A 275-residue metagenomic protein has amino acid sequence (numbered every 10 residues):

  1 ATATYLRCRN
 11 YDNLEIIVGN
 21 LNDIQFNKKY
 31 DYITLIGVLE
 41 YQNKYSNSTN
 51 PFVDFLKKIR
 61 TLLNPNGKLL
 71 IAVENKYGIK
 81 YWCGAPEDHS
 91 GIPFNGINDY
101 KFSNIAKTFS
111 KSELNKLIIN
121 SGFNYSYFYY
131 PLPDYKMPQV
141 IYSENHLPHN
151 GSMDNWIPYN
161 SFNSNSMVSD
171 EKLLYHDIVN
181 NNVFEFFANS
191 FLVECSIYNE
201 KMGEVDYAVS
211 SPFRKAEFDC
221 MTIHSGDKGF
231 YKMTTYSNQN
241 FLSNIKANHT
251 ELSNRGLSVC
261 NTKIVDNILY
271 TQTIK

Functional and structural regions predicted by a protein language model:
T4-C8: Conserved SAM-binding loop
R9-D23: Conserved SAM-binding strand-loop segment of SAM-dependent methyltransferases
T34-G37: A conserved beta-strand element that flanks and buttresses the S-adenosyl-L-methionine
S48-L70: A short glycine-rich, Lys/Arg-flanked "PGG" loop and its adjoining helix->strand segment in the class I
L70-P93: Conserved class I S-adenosyl-L-methionine
S103-Y130: Short alpha-helix
Y127-N163: Conserved catalytic loop of SAM-dependent methyltransferase domains
A188, N199-K275: Conserved ATP-binding subdomain of kinase catalytic cores across diverse folds
